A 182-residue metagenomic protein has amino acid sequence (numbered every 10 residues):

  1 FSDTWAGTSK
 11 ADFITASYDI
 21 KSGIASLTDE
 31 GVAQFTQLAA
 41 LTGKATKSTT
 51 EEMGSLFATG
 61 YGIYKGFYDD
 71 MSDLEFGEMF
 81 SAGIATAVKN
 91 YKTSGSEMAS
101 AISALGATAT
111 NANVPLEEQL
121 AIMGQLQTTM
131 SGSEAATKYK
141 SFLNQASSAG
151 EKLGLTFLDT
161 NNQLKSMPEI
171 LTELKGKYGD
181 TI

Functional and structural regions predicted by a protein language model:
F1-A82, T86-A99, A109-E117, T129-A136 (+3 more regions): A short, structural motif
E118-I122: Extended, hydrophobic alpha-helical segments in both membrane/secreted and soluble proteins
M123-T128: Helix-loop junctions at the membrane interface of multi-pass solute transporters
